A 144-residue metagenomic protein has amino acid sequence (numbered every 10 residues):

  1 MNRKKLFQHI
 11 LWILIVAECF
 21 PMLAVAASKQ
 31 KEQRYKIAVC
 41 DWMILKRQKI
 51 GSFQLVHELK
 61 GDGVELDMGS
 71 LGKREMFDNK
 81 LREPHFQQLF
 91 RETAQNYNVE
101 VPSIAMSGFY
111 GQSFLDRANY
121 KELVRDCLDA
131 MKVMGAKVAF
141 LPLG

Functional and structural regions predicted by a protein language model:
N2-I15, C19-V138: N-terminal pre-domain/capping segments
A139-G144: Short, intrinsically disordered, charge-balanced linker/junction segments flanking boundaries in proteins
